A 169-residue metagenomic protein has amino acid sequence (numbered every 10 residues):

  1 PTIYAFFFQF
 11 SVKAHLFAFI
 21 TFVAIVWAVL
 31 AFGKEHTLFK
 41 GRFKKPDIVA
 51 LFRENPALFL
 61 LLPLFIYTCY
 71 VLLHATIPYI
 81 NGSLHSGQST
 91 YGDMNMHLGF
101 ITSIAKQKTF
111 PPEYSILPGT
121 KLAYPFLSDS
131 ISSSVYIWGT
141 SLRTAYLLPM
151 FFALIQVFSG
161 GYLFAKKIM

Functional and structural regions predicted by a protein language model:
P1-L51: Membrane-embedded, hydrophobic transmembrane alpha-helices
T2-F6, D47-I48, A57, H85-G87 (+1 more regions): Short alpha-helical segments and helix-capping/turn motifs at coil-helix boundaries
F17, L58-L61, L148: Hydrophobic alpha-helical transmembrane segments
K44-E54, G87-T90, M94: A signal for specific C-terminal beta-sheet/loop modules enriched in small/flexible residues with GP/PG/PP motifs
A50-V71: Internal/C-terminal transmembrane anchor helices
L64-I168: Active-site lumenal/periplasmic loops and adjacent helix-entry segments of GT-C-fold, multi-pass membrane
